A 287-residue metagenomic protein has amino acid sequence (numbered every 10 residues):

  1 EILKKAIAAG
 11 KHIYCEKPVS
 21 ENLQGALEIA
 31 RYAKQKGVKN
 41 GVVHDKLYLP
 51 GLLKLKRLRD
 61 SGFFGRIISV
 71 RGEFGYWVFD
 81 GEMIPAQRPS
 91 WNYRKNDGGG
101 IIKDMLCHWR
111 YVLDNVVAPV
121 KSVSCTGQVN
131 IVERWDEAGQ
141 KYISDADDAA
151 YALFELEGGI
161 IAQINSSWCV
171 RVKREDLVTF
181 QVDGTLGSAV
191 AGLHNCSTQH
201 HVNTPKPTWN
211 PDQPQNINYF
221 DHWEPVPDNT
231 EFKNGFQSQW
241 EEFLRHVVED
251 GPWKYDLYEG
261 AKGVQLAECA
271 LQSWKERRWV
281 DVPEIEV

Functional and structural regions predicted by a protein language model:
E1-L47, G62: Beta-strand-loop-alpha-helix segment that lines the small-molecule cofactor/substrate pocket of alpha/beta enzymes
I2, I29, L55, C269-A270: Aromatic/hydrophobic pocket-lining residues that form π-stacking "cages" and hydrophobic walls in ligand
K11, V38-K39, R66-I68, G158-I160: Short, well-ordered coil/turn segments that N-cap beta-strands
Y14, K39-G41, R71, N92 (+3 more regions): Structural detector of well-ordered beta-strand residues that form the stable sheet scaffold of enzyme domains
G25-L27, Q35-V38, D60, E157 (+3 more regions): C-terminal helix-rich "cap/oligomerization" subdomain common to oxidoreductases
K46-S144, R277: Predominantly a Rossmann-like dinucleotide-binding segment in NAD(P)-dependent oxidoreductases
R71-I84, L193-F220: Mobile, glycine-enriched helix-loop/loop "lid" segments at the mouths of ligand-binding/catalytic clefts that gate
R110-T204, Q237-G251, E268, V287: Contiguous beta-strand/loop segments that form the cofactor/metal-binding neighborhood of enzyme cores
